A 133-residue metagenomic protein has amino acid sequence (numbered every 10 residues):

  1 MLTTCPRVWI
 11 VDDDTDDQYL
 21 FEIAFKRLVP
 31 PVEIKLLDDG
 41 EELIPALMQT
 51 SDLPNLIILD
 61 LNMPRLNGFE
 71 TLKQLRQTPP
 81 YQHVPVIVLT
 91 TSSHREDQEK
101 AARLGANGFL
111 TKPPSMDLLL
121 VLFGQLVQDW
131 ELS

Functional and structural regions predicted by a protein language model:
C5, D52-L56, P80-P85: His-Asp phosphorelay/catalytic-motif detector in bacterial-type signaling
C5-F25, I57: Conserved acidic segment of CheY-like receiver
L36-L56, L120: Acidic, metal-coordinating helix/loop segments flanking the phosphotransfer/catalytic sites of two-component signaling
M63: Receiver (REC) domain active-site loop signature in two-component systems and cognate sites in sensor histidine kinases
P114-Q125: C-terminal output helix
